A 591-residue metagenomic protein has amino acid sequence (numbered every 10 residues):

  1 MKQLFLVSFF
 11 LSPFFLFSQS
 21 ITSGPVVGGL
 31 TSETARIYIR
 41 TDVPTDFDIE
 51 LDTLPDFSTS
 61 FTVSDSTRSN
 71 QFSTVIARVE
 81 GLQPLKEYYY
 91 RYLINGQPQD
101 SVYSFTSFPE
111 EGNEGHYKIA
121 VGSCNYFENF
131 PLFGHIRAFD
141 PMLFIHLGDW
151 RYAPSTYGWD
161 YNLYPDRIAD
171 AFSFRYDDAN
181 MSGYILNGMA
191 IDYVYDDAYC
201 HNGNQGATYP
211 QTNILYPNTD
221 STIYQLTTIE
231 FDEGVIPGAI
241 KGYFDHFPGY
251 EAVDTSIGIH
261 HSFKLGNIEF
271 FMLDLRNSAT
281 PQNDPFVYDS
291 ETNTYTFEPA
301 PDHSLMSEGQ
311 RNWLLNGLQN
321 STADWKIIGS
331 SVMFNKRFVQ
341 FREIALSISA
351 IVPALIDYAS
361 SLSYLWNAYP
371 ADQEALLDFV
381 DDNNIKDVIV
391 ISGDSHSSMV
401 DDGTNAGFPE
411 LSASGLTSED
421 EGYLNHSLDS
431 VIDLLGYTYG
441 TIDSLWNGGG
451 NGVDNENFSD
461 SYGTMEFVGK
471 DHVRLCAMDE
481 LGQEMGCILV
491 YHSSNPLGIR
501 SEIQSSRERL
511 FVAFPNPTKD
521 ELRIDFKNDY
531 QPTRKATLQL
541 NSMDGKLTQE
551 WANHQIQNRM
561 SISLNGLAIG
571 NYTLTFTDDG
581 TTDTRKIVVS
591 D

Functional and structural regions predicted by a protein language model:
M1-T22, I499: Bacterial Sec-dependent N-terminal signal peptides
F5, F17, I503-F514, T518-D591: C-terminal outer-membrane/trafficking sorting elements
Q19-V75, L82-L497: Long, structured stretches of catalytic cores involved in phosphate-ester chemistry, encompassing
I39-V43, G81, I94-G96, E466-F467 (+6 more regions): Non-cytosolic beta-sheet module surface loops
S69-A77, I556-S561: Aromatic sugar-binding surface patches on proteins that engage polysaccharides or sugar-phosphate polymers
A120-S123, S427-D433, E502-Q504, R509 (+1 more regions): Short, surface-exposed secondary-structure junctions/capping segments
